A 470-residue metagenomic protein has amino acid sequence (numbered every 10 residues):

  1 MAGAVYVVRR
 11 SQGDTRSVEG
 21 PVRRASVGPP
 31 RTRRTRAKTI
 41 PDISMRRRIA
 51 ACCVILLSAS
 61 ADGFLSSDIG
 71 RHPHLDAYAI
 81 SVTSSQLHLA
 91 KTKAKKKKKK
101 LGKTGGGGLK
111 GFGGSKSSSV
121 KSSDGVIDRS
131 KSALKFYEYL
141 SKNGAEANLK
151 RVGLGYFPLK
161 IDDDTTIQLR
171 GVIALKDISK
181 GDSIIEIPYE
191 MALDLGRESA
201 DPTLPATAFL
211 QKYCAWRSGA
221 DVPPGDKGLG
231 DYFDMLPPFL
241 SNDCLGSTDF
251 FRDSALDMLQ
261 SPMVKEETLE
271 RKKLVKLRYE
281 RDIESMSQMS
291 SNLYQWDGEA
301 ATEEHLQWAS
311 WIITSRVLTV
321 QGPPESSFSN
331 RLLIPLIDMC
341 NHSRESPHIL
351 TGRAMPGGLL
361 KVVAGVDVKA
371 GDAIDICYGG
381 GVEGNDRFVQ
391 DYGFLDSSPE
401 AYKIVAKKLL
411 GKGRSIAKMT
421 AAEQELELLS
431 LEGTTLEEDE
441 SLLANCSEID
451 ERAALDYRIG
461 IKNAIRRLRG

Functional and structural regions predicted by a protein language model:
M1-V8, T15, G20-A25, A37 (+2 more regions): N-terminal chloroplast transit peptides
A2-R10, S85, L89-A90: Short, intrinsically disordered terminal tails adjacent to the first/last structured region
V8, T15, R23, S58 (+4 more regions): N-terminal start and proteolytic maturation junction detector
S11, S17, S26, T39 (+2 more regions): Intrinsically disordered, low-complexity serine/threonine-rich segments
R31-R34, S44: Residue-level detector of intrinsically disordered terminal segments
R33, H88-K121: Post-transit mature regions of eukaryotic precursor proteins
K95, K110-M191, L195-L204, V222-P223 (+1 more regions): Long, positively charged leader/targeting segments at protein N-termini
P202-A220: USP/UBP deubiquitinase core
